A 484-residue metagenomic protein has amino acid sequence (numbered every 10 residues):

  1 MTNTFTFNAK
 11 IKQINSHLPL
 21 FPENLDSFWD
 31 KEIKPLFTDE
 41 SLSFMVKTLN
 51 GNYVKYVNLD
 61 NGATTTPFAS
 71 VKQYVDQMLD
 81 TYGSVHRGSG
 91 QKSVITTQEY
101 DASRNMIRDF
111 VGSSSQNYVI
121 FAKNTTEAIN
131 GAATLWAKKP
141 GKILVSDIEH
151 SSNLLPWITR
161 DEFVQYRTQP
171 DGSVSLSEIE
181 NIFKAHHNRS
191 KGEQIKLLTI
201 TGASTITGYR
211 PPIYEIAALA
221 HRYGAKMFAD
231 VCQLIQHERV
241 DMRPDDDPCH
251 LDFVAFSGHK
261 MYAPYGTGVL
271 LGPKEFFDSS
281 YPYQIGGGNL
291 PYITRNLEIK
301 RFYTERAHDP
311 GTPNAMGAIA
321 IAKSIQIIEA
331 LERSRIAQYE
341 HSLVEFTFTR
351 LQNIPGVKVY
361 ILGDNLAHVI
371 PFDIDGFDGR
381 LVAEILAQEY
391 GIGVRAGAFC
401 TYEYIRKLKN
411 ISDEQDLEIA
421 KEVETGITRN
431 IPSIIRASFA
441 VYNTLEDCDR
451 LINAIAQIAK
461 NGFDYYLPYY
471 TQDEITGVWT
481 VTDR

Functional and structural regions predicted by a protein language model:
T2-R484: Pyridoxal 5′-phosphate
